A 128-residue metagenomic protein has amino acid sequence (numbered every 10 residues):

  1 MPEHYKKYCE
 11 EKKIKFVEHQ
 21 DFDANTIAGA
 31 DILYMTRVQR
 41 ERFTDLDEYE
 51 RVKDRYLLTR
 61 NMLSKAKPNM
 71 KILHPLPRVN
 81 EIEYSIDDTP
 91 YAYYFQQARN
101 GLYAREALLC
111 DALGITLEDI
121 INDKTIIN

Functional and structural regions predicted by a protein language model:
M1-T36: Glycine-rich phosphate/diphosphate-binding loop of Rossmann-like nucleotide-binding domains
E3, L57, R99-L102: Electropositive phosphate-/nucleotide-binding environments in soluble metabolic enzymes
K7, D47-Y49, S85-T89: Short, glycine/charged-enriched secondary-structure capping and boundary segments
D31-V38, L109-I115: Short, surface-exposed amphipathic charged segments that create phosphate/polyanion-binding patches used for binding
R37-Y56: Glycine/threonine-rich flexible loop motifs
R51-M62, Q97: Gly/Ser/Thr-rich active-site loops/lids in small-molecule metabolic enzymes that frequently grip phosphoryl groups
N61-N69: Short, conserved loop/helix-junction motifs that constitute active-site signature segments in enzyme catalytic cores
N69-M70, P75-N128: Adenosine-phosphate binding glycine-rich loop
